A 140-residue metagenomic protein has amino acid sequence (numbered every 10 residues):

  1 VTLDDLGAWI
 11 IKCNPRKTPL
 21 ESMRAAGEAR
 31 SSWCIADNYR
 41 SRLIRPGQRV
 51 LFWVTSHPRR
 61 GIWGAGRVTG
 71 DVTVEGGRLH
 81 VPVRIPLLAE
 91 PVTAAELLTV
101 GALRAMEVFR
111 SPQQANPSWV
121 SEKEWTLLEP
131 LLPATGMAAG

Functional and structural regions predicted by a protein language model:
V1-P46, V120-G140: Compositionally biased, charged N-terminal/linker segments
P46-Q48, G64: Short beta-strand or tight-loop elements that sit immediately N-terminal to catalytic metal-binding acidic residues
V54-R59: Short, charged beta-turn/beta-strand-edge "cap" motif at the junction between a beta-strand and an adjacent loop
G61-W125: Aromatic- and Lys/Arg-enriched surface recognition patch
